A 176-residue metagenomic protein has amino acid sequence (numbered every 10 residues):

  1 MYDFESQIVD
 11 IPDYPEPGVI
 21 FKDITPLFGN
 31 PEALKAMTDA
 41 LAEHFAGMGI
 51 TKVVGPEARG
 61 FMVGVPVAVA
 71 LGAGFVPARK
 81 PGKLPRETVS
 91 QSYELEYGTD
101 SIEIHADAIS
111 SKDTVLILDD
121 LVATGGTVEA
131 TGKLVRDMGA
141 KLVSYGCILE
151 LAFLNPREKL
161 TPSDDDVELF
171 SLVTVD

Functional and structural regions predicted by a protein language model:
M1-I50: Active-site-facing substrate-recognition patch
F4-Q7, E129-D176: PRPP-dependent phosphoribosyltransferase catalytic core
G18, V53, F75, Y145: Residue-level signature of catalytic and energy-coupling elements of molecular machines, predominantly ATP/GTP-dependent
G49-E57: Short glycine-rich phosphate-binding loop at a beta-alpha junction
T51, D113, V143: Conserved acidic residues
M62-L71: Short Gly/Thr/Asp-enriched flexible loops that form oxyanion-binding sites at enzyme active sites
G74-V115: Short, glycine/charge-rich flexible loops or terminal/linker lids adjacent to PRPP-binding catalytic cores
D120, G125: Conserved G/P- and acidic residue-centered "switch" motifs that form tight phosphate/ATP-binding loops in soluble
